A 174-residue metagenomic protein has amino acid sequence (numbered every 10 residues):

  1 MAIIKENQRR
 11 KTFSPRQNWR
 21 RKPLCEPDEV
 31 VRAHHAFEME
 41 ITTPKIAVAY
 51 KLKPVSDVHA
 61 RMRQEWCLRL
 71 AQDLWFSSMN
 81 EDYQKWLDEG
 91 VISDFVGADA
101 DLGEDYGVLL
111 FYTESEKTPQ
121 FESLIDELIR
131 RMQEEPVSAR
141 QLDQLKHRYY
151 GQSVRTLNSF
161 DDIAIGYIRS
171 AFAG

Functional and structural regions predicted by a protein language model:
M1, A47-P54, Y83-E134, A139-G174: M16 family metallopeptidases and their MPP-like homologs
M1-V55: An aromatic/glycine/proline-enriched structural segment found at the starts of mature extracellular/organellar domains
I4-R9, A71-Q72, D126-I129: Generic solvent-exposed, charged/amphipathic alpha-helical segments that serve as macromolecular interface scaffolds
E40, D57-E65, N158-D161: Structural motif
P44, L70, E89: Ligand/cofactor pocket segment of small-molecule handling proteins
V48, H59-F76: Active/ligand-binding-proximal structured segments within catalytic/core domains that scaffold catalytic residues
